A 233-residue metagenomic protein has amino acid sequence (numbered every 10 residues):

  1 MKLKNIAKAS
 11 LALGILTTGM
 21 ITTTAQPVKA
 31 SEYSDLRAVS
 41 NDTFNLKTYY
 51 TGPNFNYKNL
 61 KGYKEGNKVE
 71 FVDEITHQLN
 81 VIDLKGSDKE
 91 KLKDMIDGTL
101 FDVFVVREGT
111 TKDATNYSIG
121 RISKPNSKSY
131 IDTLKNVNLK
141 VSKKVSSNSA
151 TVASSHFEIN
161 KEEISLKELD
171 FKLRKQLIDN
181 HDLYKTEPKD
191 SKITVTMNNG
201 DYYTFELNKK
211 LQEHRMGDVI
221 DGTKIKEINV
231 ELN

Functional and structural regions predicted by a protein language model:
M1-A30: Sec-dependent N-terminal signal peptides of Gram-positive bacterial secreted proteins and lipoproteins
I6-L11, N41, Y50, E227: N-terminal functional modules and adjacent low-complexity/disordered segments of proteins
P27-G109: N-terminal, intrinsically disordered, polar/charged segments of Gram-positive cell-envelope systems that serve as
T48, N59, F71-D73, D83-G86 (+7 more regions): Surface-exposed beta-strand edges and flanking loops
V72-D88, D132-N198: Mature extracytoplasmic domains of secretory-pathway proteins
L92, I96-L100, G109-K112, M197-Y203 (+1 more regions): Exposed regions on extracellular, virion, or secretory-pathway luminal proteins
L100-S147: Surface-exposed, polar helix/loop patches in the mature regions of secreted/periplasmic/lumenal proteins that form
L173-N233: C-terminal, beta-strand-rich globular interaction domains
